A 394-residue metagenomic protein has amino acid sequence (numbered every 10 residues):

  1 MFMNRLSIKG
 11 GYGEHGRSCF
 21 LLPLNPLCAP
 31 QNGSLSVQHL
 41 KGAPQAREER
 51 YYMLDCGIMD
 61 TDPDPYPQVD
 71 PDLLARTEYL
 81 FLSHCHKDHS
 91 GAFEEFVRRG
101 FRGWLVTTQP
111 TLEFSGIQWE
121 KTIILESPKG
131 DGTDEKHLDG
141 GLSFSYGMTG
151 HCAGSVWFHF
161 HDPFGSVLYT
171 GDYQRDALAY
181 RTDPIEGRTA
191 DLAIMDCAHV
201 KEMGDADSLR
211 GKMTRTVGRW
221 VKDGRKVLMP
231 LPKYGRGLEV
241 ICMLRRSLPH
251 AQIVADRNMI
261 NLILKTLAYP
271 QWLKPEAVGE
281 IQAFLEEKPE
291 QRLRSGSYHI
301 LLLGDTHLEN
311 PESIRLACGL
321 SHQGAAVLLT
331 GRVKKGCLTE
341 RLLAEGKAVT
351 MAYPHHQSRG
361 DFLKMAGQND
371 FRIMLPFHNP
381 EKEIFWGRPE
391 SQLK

Functional and structural regions predicted by a protein language model:
F2-R5: Extreme N-terminal starter segment of soluble prokaryotic enzymes
Y12-R17, L21-L82, H86-K87, G91-R102 (+3 more regions): Pre-active-site segment of Zn-dependent metallo-hydrolases
E14, A283-K394: C-terminal regulatory/interaction regions
L24, E135-L192: Catalytic core of the metallo-beta-lactamase
M53-G57, T77-F93, V106-T108, M148-T149 (+7 more regions): Active-site neighborhood of phospho(di)ester-bond hydrolases with catalytic His/Asp-centered motifs
P110-S155, D162-P163, A268-Y298: Metallo-beta-lactamase
M195-G211, K274-P275, L342-H356: Glycine-rich phosphate-binding "P-loop"
M213-L328, F377: Hard-cation-handling environments
